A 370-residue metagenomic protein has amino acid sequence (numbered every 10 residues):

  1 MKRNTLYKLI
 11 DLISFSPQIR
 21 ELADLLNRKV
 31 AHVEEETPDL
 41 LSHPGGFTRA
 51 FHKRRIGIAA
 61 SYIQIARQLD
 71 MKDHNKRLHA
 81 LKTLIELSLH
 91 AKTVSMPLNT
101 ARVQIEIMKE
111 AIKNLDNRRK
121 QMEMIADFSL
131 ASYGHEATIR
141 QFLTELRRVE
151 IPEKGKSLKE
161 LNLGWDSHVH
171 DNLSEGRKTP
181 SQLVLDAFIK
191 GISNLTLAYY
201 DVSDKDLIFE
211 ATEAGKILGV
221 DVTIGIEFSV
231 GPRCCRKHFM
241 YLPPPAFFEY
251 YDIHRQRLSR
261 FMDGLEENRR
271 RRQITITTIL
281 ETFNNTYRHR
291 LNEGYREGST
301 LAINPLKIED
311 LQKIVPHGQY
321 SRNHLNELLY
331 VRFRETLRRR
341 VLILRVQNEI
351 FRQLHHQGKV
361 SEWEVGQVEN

Functional and structural regions predicted by a protein language model:
M1-R236, L242-F247, I253, Q357-N370: An N-terminally biased module of ancient metal coordination in phosphate/nucleic-acid-related enzymes
G46, E249-N370: Non-catalytic, alpha-helical, charged scaffold/linker segments that couple or flank catalytic or architectural cores
